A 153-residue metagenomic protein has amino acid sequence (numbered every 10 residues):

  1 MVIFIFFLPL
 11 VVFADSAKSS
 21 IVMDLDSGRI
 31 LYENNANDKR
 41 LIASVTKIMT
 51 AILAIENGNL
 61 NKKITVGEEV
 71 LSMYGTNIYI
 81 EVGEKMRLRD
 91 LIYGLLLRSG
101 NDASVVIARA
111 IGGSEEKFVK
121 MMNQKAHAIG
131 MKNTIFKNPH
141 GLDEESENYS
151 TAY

Functional and structural regions predicted by a protein language model:
M1-A14: Sec-dependent N-terminal signal peptides of Gram-positive bacterial secreted proteins and lipoproteins
V12-A152: Active-site-adjacent loops and short helices of periplasmic peptidoglycan-processing enzymes
